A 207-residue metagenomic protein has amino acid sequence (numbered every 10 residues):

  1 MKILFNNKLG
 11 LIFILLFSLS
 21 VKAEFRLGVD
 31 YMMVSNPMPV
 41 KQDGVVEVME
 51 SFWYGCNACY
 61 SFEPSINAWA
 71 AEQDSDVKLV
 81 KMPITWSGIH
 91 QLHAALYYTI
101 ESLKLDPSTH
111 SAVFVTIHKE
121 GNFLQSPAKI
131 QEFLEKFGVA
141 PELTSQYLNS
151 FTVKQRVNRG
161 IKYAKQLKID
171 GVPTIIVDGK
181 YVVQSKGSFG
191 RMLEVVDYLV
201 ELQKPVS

Functional and structural regions predicted by a protein language model:
K2-G88, N158-I161, K165-K168, Y198-S207: Extracytoplasmic thiol/disulfide redox context detector
I3, K136-S207: C-terminal cap of thioredoxin/glutaredoxin-like
V45, G55-F62, W86-H93, S102 (+6 more regions): Solvent-exposed, acidic/flexible segments
V46-E47, D74-V77, S108-S111, G138-P141 (+1 more regions): A short alpha-helix capping/helix-coil boundary motif
G55, A70-Q73, I100-K104, I117-G121 (+4 more regions): Sec/Tat-exported extracytoplasmic proteins
E63-A70, H93-Y97, H110, P127 (+5 more regions): Extracytoplasmic/secreted envelope proteins and their assembly/folding machinery, especially bacterial periplasmic
E72-S102, P107-L134: Structural microenvironment flanking redox-active thiols in thiol-disulfide oxidoreductases
